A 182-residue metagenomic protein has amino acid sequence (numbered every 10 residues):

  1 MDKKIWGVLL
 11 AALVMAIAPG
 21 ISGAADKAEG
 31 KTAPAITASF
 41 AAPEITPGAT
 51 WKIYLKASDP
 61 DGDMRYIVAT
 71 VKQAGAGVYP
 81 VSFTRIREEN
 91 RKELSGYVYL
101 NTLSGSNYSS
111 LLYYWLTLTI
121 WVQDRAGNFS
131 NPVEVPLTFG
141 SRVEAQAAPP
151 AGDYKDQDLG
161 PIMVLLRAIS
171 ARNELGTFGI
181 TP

Functional and structural regions predicted by a protein language model:
S22-A35: Proline/serine/threonine-rich low-complexity linkers at boundaries of modular beta-sandwich domains
A42-G48: Short, solvent-exposed loop/linker segments at the N-terminal edge of repeated beta-sheet extracellular domains
A49-I53: Structural beta-strand segments of beta-rich domains
K56-G62, D124: Extracellular acidic, Ser/Thr/Pro-rich low-complexity tracts
A76-Y99, V135-P136: Solvent-exposed serine/threonine-rich low-complexity stretches and specific carbohydrate-binding patches
E93-L111: Signal that preferentially marks extracellular ectodomain short beta-strand elements of beta-sandwich modules
L111-F139: Internal, hydrophobic beta-strand segments that form the core of beta-sheet-rich folds
N128-G176: Short beta-strand elements
